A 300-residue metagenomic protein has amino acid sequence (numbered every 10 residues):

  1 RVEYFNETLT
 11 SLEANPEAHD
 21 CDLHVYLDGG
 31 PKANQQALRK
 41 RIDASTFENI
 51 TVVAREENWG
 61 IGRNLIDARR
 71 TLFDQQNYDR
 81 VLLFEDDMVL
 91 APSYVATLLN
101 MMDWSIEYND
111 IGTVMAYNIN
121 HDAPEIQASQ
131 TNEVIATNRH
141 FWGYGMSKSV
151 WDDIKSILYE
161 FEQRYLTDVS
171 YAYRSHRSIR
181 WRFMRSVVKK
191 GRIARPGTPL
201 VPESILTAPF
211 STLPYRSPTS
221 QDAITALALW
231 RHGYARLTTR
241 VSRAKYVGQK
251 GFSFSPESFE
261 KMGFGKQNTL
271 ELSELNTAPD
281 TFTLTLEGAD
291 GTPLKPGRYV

Functional and structural regions predicted by a protein language model:
R1-F84, M88-V300: Peripheral/terminal regions associated with large enzymatic or DNA-binding modules
